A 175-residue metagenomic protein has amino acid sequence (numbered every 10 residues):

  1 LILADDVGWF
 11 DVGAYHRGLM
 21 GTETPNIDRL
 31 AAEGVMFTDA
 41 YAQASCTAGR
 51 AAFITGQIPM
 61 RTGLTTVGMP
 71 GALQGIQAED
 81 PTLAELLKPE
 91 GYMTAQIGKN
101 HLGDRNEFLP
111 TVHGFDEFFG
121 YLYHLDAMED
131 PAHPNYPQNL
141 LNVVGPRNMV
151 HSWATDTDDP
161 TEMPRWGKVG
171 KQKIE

Functional and structural regions predicted by a protein language model:
L1-E175: Formylglycine-dependent sulfatase
